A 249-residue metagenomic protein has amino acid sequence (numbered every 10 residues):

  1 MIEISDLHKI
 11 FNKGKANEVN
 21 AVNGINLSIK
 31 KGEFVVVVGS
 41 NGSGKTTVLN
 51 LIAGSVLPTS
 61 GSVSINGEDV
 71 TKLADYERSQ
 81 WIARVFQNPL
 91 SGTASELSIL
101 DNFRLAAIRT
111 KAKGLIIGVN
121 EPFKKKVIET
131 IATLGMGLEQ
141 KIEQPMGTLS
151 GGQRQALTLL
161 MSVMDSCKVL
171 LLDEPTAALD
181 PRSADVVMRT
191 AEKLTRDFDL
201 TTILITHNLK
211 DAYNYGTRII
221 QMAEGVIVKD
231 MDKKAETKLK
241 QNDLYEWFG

Functional and structural regions predicted by a protein language model:
V38-S40: The feature captures the beta-strand-to-loop junction immediately N-terminal to the Walker
A53: Helix-to-loop junction immediately C-terminal to a conserved catalytic motif
G61-D69: Conserved ABC transporter NBD signature motif
D69-A83, K113, N120, E236-N242: ABC ATPase NBD coupling module
S162-V163: ABC ATPase C-loop
T206-H207: H-loop/switch region of ABC-family ATPase nucleotide-binding domains
V226-G249: Conserved beta-strand-loop-alpha-helix hinge in the C-terminal portion of ABC ATPase nucleotide-binding domains
